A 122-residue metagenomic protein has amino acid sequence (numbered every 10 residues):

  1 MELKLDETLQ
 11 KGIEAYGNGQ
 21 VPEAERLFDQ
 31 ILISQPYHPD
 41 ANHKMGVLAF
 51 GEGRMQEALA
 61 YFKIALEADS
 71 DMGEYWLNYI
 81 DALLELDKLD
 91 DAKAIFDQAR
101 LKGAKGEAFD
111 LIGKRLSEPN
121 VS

Functional and structural regions predicted by a protein language model:
E2-D6, Y16-D29, G51-I64, L86-R100 (+1 more regions): Structural signature of tandem alpha-helical TPR/SEL1-like repeats, specifically the intra-repeat loop/turn
Q30-G51: Short, charge-rich amphipathic alpha-helical segments embedded in non-transmembrane helical bundles/solenoids
S34, A68, L101-K102: Structural marker of alpha-solenoid helical repeat scaffolds
A41, Y75, A108-F109: TPR alpha-solenoid repeat register
K44, N78, L111-R115: Canonical tetratricopeptide repeat
L48, A82, R115-N120: TPR/TPR-like alpha-solenoid repeats
